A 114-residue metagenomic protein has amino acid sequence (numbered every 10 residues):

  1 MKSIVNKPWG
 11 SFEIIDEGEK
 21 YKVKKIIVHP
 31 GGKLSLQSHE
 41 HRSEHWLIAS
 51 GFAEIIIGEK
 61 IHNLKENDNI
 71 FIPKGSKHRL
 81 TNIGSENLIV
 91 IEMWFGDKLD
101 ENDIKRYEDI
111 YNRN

Functional and structural regions predicted by a protein language model:
K2-N6, R79-N114: Double-stranded beta-helix
K2-S43: A short glycine-rich, His/Asp/Glu-containing loop-to-beta-strand
H29, H41, I48, P73-G75 (+1 more regions): A short, compositionally biased micro-patch
G32, H41-R42, K60, S76-K77 (+1 more regions): A generic "binding-loop/recognition-motif" signal
S35-L36, I55-I56, I72, H78-S85 (+1 more regions): Short beta-strand His + acidic residue motifs that chelate non-heme Fe in jelly-roll/DSBH and cupin folds
H41-E54, G58-E59: Glycine- and acidic-residue-biased ligand/ion/polar-headgroup-sensing regions
E59-K77: Short acidic-glycine-tyrosine-enriched beta hairpin
